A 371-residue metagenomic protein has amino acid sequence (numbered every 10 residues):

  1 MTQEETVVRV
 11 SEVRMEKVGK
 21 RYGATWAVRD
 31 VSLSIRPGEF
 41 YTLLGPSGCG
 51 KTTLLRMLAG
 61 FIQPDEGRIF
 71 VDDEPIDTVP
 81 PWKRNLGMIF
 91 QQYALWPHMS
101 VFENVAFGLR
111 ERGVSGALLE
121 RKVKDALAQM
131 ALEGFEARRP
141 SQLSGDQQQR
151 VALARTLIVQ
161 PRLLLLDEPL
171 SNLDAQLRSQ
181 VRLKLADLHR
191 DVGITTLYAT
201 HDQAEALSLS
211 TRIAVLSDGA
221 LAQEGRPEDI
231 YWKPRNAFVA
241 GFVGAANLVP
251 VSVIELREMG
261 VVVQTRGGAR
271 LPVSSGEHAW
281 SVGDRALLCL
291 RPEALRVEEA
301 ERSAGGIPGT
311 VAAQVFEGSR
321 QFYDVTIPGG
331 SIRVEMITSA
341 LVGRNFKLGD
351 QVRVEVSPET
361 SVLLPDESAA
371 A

Functional and structural regions predicted by a protein language model:
L44-P46: The feature captures the beta-strand-to-loop junction immediately N-terminal to the Walker
T52-L55, V151: ABC ATPase nucleotide-binding domain helices that frame the ATP-binding cleft
A59: Helix-to-loop junction immediately C-terminal to a conserved catalytic motif
R68, E74, A220: ATP-binding/catalytic-site motifs of ATP-hydrolyzing domains
P81-G87, Q91, L95-F238: ABC ATPase nucleotide-binding domains
A246, E255-A371: Non-catalytic connector elements of ABC transporters
